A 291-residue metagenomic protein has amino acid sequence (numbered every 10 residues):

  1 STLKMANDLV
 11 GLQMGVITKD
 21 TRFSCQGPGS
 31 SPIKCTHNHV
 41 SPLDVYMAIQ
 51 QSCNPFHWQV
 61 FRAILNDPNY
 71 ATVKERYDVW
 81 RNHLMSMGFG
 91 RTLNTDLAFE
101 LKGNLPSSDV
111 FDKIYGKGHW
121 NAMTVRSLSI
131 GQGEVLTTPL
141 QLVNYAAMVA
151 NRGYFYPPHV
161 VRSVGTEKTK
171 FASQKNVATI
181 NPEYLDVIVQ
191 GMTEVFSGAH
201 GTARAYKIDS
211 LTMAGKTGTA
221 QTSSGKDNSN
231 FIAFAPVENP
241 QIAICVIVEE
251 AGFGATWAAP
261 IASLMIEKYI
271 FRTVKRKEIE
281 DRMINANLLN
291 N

Functional and structural regions predicted by a protein language model:
S1, A6-A251, L288-N291: Beta-lactam-recognizing serine transpeptidase/beta-lactamase-like catalytic domain environment
L142, G254-I266: Short, charged, low-complexity patches
T169-N176, I261-N291: Short, gly/Ser/Thr-rich active-site loops of penicillin-recognizing serine hydrolases
Q241, F253-A255, R272: Intrinsically disordered, low-complexity acidic/polar segments
